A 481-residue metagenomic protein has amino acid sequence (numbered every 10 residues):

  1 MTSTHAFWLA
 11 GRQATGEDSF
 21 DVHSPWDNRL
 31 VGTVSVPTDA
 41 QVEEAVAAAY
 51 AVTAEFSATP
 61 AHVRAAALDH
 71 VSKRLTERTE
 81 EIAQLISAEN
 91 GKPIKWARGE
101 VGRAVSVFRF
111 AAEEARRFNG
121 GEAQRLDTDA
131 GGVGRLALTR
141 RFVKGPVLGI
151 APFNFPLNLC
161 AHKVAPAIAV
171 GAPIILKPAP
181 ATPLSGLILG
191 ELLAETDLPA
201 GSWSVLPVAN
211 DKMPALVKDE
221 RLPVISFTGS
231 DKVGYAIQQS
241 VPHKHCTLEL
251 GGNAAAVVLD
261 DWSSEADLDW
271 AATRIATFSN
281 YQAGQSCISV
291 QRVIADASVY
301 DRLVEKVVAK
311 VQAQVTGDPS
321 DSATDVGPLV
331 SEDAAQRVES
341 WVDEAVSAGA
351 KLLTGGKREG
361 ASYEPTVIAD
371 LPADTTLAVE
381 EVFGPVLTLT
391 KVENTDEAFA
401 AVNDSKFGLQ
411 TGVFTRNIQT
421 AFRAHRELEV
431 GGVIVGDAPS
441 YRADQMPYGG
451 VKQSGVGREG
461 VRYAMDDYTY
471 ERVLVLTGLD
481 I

Functional and structural regions predicted by a protein language model:
M1-W26, L30: Hydrophobic face of amphipathic alpha-helices that form TPR/SEL1-like repeat modules and related alpha-solenoid
N28, R64, I86, F108 (+9 more regions): Residue-level signal for inorganic ion chemistry
R29-T33, L198, V257, V315 (+2 more regions): Conserved C-terminal structural/oligomerization subdomain of aldehyde/semialdehyde dehydrogenase
V31-N119: Glycine-rich loop-to-alpha-helix module at the N-terminal edge of alpha/beta enzyme cores
V31-P37, V52-A58, L148-G149, V257-D260 (+5 more regions): Short, well-ordered beta-strand elements within core beta-sheets of diverse protein domains
G120-D269, V392: Rossmann-like NAD(P) dinucleotide-binding subdomain of oxidoreductase/dehydrogenase enzymes
P173-I175, L352, G432: A short hydrophobic/small-residue beta-strand
K232-P372, V435: ALDH superfamily catalytic-core signature
